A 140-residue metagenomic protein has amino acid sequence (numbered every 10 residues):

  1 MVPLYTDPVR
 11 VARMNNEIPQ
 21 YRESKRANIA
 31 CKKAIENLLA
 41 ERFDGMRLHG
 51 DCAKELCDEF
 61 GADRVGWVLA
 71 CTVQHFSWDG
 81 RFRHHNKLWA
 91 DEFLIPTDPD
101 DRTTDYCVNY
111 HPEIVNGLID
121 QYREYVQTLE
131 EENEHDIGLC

Functional and structural regions predicted by a protein language model:
M1-R22, Y106-Y122: Charged, low-complexity eukaryotic segments that initiate or comprise alpha-helical interaction-prone regions
L4, A12, K33, A70 (+4 more regions): A detector of low-complexity, intrinsically disordered, Ser/Thr/Gly/Pro/Ala-rich segments
Y5-T6, F82, C140: Short, aromatic- and cysteine-enriched interfacial helices/patches that mediate contacts at lipid membranes
D7-M46: Short terminal alpha-helical segments
N15, A30-K33, N37, L56 (+3 more regions): Compositionally biased non-globular segments, especially hydrophobic aliphatic-rich helices of signal peptides
M46-E124: Acidic, low-complexity, intrinsically disordered interaction modules
E124-E130: Acidic, serine/threonine- and proline-rich low-complexity intrinsically disordered segments
E131-C140: Non-Sec secretion/translocation targeting segments of pathogen effectors
